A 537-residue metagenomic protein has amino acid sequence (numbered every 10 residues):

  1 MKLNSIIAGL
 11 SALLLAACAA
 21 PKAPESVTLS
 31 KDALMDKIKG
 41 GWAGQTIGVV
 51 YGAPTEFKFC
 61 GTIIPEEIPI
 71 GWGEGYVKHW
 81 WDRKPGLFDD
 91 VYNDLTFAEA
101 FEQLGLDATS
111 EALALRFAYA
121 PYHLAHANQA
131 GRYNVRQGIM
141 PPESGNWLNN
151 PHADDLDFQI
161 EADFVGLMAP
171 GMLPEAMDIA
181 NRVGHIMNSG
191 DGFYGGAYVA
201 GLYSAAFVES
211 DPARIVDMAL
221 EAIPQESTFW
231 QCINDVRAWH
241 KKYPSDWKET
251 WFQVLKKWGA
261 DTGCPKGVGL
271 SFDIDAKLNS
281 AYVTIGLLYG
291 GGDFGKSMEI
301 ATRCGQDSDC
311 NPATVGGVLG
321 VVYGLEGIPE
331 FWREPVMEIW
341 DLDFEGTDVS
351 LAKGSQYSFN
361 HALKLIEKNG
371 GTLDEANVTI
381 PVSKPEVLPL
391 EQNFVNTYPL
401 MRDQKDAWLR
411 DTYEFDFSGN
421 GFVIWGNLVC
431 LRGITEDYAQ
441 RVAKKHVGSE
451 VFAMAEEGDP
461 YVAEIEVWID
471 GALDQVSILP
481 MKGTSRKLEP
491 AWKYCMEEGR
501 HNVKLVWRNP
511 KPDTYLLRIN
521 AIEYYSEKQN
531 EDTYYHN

Functional and structural regions predicted by a protein language model:
A16-A17: C-terminal motif of bacterial Sec signal peptides marking the signal peptidase cleavage site
L29, V135, S144-A153, F164-M172 (+2 more regions): Accessory "access/gating" subregions that flank catalytic or transport cores
M35-K39, A43, I47, F88 (+4 more regions): Active-site cavity-forming subdomains of large catalytic enzyme subunits
I47, Y51, K58, T62-I70 (+4 more regions): Catalytic phosphate/nucleotide-handling subdomain of diverse soluble enzymes
P54-P85, V91-D94, E111-A125: Active-site-surrounding "flap" and adjacent substrate/cofactor-binding loops of secreted or lumenal enzymes, prototyped
Y76-F97, W340-E367: A structural-propensity feature for long, helix-poor, extended segments
E375-G419, W425-D459, N530-N537: Glycan-recognition and processing domains
L431, D437, V442-Q529: Beta-strand-rich ligand-recognition modules
